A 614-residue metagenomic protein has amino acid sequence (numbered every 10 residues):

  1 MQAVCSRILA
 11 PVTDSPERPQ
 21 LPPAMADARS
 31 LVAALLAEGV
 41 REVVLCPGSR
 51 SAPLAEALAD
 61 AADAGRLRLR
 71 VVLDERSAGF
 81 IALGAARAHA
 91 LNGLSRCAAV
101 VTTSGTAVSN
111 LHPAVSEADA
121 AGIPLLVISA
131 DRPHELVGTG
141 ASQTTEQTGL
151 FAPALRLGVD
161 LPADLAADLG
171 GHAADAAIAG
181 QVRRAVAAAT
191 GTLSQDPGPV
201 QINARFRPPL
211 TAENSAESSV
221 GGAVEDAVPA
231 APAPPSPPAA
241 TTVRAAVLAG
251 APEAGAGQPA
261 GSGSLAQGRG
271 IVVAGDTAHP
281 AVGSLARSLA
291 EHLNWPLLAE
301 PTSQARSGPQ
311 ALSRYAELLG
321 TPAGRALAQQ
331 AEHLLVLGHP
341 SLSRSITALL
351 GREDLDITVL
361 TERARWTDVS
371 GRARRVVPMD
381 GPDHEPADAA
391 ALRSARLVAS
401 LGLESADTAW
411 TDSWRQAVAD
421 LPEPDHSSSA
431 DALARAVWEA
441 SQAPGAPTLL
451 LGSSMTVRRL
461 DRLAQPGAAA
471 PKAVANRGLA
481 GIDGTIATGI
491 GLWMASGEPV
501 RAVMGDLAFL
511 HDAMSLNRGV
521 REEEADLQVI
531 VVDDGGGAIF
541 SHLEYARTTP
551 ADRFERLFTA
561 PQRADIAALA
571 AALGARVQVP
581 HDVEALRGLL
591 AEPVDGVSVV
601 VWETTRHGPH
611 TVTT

Functional and structural regions predicted by a protein language model:
T13-P22, L169, S218, T347-V457 (+2 more regions): Phosphate/pyrophosphate-binding active-site segments
A28-V32, L36, S49-A55, T408-G497: Active-site diphosphate/adenylate-binding microenvironment
R41-L45, R66-R70, H89-R132, A331-G338 (+2 more regions): A short, small-residue-rich loop immediately preceding and capping a beta-strand
L45-S49, L69-F80, V100-T106, G452-S453 (+1 more regions): Active-site nucleophile and cofactor-binding loops and adjacent substrate-binding regions of central metabolic enzymes
G79, R87-L91, A254-G261, A274-R372 (+6 more regions): Glycine-rich, anion-gripping cofactor-binding loops and their flanking helix/strand elements in enzyme active sites
E117-A118, P124-I128, E135-A152, R459-T614: Thiamine diphosphate
S129-Q181, A185, A299-R415, G519 (+1 more regions): Glycine-rich, acidic loop regions that bind phosphate or pyrophosphate groups
G149, S194-G250, V583, G588-T614: Glycine/aspartate-rich loop-and-adjacent alpha/beta segment that forms the canonical ThDP
